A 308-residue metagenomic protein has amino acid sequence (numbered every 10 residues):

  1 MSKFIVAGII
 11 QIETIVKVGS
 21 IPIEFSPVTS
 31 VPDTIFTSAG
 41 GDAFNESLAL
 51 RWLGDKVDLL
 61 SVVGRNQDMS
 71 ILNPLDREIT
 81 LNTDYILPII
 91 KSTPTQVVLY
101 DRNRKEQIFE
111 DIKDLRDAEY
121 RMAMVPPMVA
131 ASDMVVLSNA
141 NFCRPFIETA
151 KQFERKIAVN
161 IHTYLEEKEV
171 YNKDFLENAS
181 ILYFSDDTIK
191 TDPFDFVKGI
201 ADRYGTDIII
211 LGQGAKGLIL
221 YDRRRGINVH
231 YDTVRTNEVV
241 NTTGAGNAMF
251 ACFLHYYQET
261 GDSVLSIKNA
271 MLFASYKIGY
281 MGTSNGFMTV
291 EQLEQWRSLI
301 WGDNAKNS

Functional and structural regions predicted by a protein language model:
M1-L60, M69-S70, M281, N307-S308: Glycine-rich phosphate/adenosyl-contacting loop at the front of the ribokinase-like
F4, K56-V57, T83, R155-I157 (+1 more regions): Hydrophobic anchor at the start of a short beta-strand that flanks the dinucleotide cofactor-binding loop
F4, V197-S308: Conserved phosphate-binding/catalytic region of the ribokinase-like
Q67-I79: Active-site-proximal loop->helix
R77-K91: A glycine-rich helix N-cap at a beta->alpha junction
P88, V98-L137, N141: Conserved phosphate-binding/catalytic loop of the ribokinase/pfkB sugar-kinase fold
A130, R144-I157: Glycosyltransferases and closely related glycan-assembly transferases that use nucleotide-activated donors
K151-H230, E238: Conserved phosphate/ATP/ADP-binding segment of small-molecule kinases
